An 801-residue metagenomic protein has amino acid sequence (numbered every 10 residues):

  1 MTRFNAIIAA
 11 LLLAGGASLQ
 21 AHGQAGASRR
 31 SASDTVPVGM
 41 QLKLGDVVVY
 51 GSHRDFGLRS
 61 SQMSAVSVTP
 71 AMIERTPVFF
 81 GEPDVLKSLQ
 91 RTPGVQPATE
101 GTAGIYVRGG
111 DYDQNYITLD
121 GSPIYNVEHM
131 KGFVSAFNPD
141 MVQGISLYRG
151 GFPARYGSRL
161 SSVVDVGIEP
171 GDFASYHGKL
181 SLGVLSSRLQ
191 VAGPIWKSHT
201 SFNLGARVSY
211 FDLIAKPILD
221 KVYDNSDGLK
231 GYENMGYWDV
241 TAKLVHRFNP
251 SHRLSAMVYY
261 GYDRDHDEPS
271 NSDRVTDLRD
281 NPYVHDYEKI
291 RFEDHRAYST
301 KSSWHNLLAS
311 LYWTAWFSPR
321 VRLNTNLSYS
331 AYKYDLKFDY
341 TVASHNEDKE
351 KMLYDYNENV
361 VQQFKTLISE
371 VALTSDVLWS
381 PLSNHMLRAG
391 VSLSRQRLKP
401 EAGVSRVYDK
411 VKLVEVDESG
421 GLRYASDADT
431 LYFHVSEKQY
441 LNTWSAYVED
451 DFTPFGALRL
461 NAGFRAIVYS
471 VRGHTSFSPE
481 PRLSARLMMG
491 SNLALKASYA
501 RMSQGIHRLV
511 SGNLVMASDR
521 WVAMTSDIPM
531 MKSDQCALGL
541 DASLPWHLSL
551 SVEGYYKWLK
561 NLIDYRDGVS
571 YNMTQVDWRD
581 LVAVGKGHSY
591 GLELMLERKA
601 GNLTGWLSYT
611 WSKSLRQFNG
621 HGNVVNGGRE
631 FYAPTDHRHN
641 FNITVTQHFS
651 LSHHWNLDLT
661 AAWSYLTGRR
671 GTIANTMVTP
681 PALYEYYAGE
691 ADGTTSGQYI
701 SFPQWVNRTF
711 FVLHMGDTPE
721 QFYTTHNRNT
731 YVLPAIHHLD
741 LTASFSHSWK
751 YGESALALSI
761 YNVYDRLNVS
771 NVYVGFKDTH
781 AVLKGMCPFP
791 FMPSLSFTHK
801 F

Functional and structural regions predicted by a protein language model:
R29-V36, D46-Y50, S60-D113, G121-D140 (+2 more regions): Periplasmic N-terminal accessory/gating domains of Gram-negative outer-membrane beta-barrel systems
G132-S135, Q143-P153, S162-G193, S201-V208 (+2 more regions): Short strand-turn segments of transmembrane beta-barrel domains in outer membranes, especially the first one or two
G183-V208, Y223-S270, K301-L323, L387: Transmembrane beta-barrel wall of Gram-negative outer-membrane proteins
V245-D263, S299-R472, M488: Face-selective signature of the C-terminal outer-membrane beta-barrel domain
T366, E370-A372, V435, T525 (+5 more regions): Outer membrane beta-barrel strand-and-loop segments of large Gram-negative receptors, especially TonB-dependent
S491-C536, Y556-R579, G620, A662-A674 (+1 more regions): Surface-exposed extracellular loop regions of Gram-negative outer-membrane beta-barrel proteins, predominantly
Y556-W558, D580-I673, T798: Gram-negative outer-membrane beta-barrel transporters
S664-P719, P734-D740, F745-F801: C-terminal beta-signal and adjacent terminal beta-strands/loops of Gram-negative outer-membrane beta-barrel proteins
